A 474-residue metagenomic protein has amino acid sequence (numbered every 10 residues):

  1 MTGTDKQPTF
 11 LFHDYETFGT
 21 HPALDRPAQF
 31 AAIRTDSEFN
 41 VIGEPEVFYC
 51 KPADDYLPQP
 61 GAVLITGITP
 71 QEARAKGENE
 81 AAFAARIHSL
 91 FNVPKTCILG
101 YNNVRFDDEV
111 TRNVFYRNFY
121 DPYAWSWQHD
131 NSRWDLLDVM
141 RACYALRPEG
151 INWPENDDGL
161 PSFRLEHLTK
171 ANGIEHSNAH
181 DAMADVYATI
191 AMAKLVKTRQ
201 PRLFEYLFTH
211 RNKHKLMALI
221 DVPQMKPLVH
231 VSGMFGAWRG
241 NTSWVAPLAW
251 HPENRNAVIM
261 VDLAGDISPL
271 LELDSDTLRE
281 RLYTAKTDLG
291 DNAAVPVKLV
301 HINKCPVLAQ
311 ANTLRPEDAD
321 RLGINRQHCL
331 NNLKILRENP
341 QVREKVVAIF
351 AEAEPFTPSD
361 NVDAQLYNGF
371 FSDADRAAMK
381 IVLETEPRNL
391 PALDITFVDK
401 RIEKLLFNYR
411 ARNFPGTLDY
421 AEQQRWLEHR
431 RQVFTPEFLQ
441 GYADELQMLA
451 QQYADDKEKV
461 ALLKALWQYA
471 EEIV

Functional and structural regions predicted by a protein language model:
M1-F10: N-terminal accessory regions of nucleic-acid-interacting proteins
P8, D25-A28, R34-T35, N40-I68 (+5 more regions): Metal-dependent phosphoesterase core characteristic of DEDDh/y 3'-5' exonuclease domains
F12-D14, D262: Short hydrophobic beta-strand that contains or immediately precedes a catalytic carboxylate
E16-A23: Short acidic, Gly/Ser-rich segments with clustered Asp/Glu that frequently serve as metal-coordination loops in enzyme
I65-F83, L90: Metal-dependent phosphoesterase signature
T209-L289: Acidic catalytic cores of enzymes that act on phosphate-bearing nucleotides/polynucleotides
P252-H429: Long, charge-rich C-terminal accessory regions
E422-V474: C-terminal non-catalytic accessory extensions
